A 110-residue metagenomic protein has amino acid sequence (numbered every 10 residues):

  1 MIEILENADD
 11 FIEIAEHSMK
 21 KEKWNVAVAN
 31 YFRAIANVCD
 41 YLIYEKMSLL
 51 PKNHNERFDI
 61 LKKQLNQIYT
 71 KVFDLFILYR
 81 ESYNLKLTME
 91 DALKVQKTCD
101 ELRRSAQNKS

Functional and structural regions predicted by a protein language model:
M1-V26: Charged alpha-helical initiation segments
D9, E22, F32-R33, P51: Homeobox/homeodomain signature
I12, W24, Y31, V38-C39: Inward-facing hydrophobic residues that define packing positions of alpha-helical scaffold repeats
E16, I35-A36, D100-R103: Structural signal for well-ordered, non-membrane alpha-helices
V28-F32, L93: Short, charged, amphipathic alpha-helical segments
D40-S110: Long, charged low-complexity segments
